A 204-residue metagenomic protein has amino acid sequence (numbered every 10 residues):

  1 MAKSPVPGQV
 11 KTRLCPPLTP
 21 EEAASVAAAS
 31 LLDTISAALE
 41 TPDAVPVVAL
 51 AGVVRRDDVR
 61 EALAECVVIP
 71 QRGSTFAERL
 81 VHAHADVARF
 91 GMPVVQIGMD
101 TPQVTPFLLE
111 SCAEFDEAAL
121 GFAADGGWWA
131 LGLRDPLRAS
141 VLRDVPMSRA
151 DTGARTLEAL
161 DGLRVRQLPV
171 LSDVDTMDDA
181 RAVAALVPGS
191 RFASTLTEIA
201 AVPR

Functional and structural regions predicted by a protein language model:
M1-L14: N-terminal nucleotide-binding beta1-loop-alpha1 segment
S25-A44: A short, N-terminal amphipathic alpha-helix
D43-G52: Short beta-strand/loop segment that forms part of the nucleotide-sugar
D58-P93, R149: Short phosphate-binding loop-to-helix
I97: Catalytic metal- and UDP-sugar-binding loop of GT-A-like glycosyltransferases, i.e., residues flanking the conserved
P102-W128: Conserved donor-nucleotide/metal-binding helix-loop-beta segment in metal-dependent transferases, i.e., the alpha-helix
R134-A159: Short, glycine-/small-residue-rich phosphate/pyrophosphate-handling segment
A154-R204: Conserved alpha/beta core of the MobA/IspD/sugar-nucleotide pyrophosphorylase nucleotidyltransferase superfamily
